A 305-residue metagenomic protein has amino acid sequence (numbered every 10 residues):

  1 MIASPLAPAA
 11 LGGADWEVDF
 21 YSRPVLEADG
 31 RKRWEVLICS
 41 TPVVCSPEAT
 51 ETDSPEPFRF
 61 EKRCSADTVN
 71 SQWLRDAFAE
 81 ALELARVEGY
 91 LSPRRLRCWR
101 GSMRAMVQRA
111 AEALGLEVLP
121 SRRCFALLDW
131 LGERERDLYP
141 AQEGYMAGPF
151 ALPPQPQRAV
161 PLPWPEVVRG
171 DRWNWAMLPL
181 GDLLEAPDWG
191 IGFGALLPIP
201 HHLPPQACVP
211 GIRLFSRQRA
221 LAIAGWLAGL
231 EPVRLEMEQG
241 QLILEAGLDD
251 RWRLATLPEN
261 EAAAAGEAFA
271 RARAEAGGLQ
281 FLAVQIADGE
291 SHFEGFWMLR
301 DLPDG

Functional and structural regions predicted by a protein language model:
M1-G305: Secondary-structure boundary/capping micro-motif
